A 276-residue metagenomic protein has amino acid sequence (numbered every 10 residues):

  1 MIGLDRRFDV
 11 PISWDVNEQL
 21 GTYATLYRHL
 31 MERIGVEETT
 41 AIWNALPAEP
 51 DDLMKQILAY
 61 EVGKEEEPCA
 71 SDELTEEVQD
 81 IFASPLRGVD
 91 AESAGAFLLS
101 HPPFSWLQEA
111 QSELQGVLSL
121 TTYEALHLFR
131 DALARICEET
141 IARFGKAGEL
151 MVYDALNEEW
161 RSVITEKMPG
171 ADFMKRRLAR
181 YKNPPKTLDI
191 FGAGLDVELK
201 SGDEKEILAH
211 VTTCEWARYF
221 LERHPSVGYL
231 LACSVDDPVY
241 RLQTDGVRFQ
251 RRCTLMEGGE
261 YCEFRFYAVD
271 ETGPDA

Functional and structural regions predicted by a protein language model:
M1-K205, E215-A232, V247-Y261, A268-A276: N-terminal accessory segment detector
S234-L242: Amphipathic alpha-helical segments that form well-ordered structural scaffolds and often line/cohere around active
